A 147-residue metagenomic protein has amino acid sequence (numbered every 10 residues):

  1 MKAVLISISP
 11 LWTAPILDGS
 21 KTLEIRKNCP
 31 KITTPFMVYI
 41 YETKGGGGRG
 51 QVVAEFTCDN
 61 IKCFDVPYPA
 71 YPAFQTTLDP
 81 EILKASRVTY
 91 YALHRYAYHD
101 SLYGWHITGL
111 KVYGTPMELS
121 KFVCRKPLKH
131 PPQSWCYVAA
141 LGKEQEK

Functional and structural regions predicted by a protein language model:
M1-K147: Structured alpha/beta reader/binder surfaces that contact nucleic acids or chromatin modification marks
